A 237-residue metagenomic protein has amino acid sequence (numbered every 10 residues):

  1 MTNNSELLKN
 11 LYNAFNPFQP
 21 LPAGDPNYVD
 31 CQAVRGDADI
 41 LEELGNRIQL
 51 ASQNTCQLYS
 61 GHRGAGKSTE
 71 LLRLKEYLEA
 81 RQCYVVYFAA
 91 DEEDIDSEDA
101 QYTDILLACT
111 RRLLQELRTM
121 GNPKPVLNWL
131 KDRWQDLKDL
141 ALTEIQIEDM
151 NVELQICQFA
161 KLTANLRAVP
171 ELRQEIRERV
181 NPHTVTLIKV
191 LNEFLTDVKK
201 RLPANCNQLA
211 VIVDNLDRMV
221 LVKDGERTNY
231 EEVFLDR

Functional and structural regions predicted by a protein language model:
M1-V86: Walker A/P-loop-proximal flanking segment of P-loop NTPase domains
Q32-A33, I48-A51, A168-L172, V211-V213: Short amphipathic alpha-helical segments, especially helix-boundary/capping motifs
T55-Q57, G61-L209, M219-V220: P-loop NTPase nucleotide-binding core
D214-R218: Walker B catalytic acidic pair
V220-Y230: Conserved ATPase-coupling elements of RecA-like P-loop NTPase cores
Y230-R237: Loop-centered beta-sheet repeat module
